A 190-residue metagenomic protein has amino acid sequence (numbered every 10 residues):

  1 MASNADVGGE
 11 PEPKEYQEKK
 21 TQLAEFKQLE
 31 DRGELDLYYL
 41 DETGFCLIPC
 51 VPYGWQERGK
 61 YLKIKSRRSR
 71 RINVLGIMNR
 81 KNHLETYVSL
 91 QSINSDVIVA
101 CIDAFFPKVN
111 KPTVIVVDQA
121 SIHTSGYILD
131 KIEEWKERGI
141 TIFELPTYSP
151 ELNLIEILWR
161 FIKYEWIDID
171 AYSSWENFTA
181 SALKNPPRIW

Functional and structural regions predicted by a protein language model:
M1-W190: Short functional hotspots at interaction and active-site rims
